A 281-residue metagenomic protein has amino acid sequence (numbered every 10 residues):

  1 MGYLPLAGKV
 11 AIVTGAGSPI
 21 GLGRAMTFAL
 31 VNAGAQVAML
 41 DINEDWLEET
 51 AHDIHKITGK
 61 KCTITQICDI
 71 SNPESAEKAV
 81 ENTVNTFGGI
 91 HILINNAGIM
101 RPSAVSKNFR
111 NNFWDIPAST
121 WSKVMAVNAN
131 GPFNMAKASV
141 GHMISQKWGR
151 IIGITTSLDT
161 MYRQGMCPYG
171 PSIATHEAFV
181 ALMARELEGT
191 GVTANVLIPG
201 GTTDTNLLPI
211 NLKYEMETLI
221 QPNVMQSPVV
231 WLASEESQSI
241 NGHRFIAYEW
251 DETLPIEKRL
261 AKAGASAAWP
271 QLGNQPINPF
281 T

Functional and structural regions predicted by a protein language model:
Y3-A38: Canonical Rossmann dinucleotide-binding motif of NAD(H)/NADP(H)-dependent dehydrogenases/reductases, specifically
L30, G89-H91, W148-I151, E177-V180 (+2 more regions): Conserved Rossmann-fold SDR core element
A33-E49: Conserved glycine-rich Rossmann-like NAD(P)H-binding loop of the short-chain dehydrogenase/reductase
E44-E48, I67-A79, A118: The beta1-alpha1 cofactor-binding region of Rossmann-like NAD(H)/NADP(H)-dependent oxidoreductases
H91, I99, R110-F133, W148 (+2 more regions): Catalytic Tyr-X3-Lys loop
N112-A118, R150-T175, V180-G189, G201-T202: Catalytic loop of short-chain dehydrogenase/reductase
A136-K137, A181: A short, exposed helix-loop element centered on a Lys and neighboring polar residues
G189, V196-L197, L212-T281: C-terminal helical subdomain
